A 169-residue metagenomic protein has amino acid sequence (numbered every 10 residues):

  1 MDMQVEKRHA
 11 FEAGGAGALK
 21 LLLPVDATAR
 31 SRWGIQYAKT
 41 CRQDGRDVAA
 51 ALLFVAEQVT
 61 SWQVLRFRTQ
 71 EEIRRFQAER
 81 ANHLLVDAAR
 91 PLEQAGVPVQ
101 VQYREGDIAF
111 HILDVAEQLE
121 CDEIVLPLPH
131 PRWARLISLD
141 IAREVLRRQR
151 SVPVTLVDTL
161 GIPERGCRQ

Functional and structural regions predicted by a protein language model:
M1-A10, E93-I124, G161-Q169: Structural beta-alpha unit
M1-W33, R147-Q169: Intrinsically disordered or low-complexity boundary/linker segments at protein termini and domain junctions
A10-R68: Small/aliphatic-rich secondary-structure junction motif
L21, A38, I112, V125 (+1 more regions): Hydrophobic structural packing positions in well-ordered secondary structure
A51-L53, Q100-R104, T155-V157: General small-molecule cofactor/ligand-binding pocket signal
F54-R80, R165-Q169: Acidic, proline/glycine-rich short linear motifs
R74, A78-V86, L139, R143: Short, surface-exposed alpha-helical segments at coil->helix boundaries
L126-R147, P163-G166: Glycine-rich, Arg-bearing micro-motifs that act as flexible, cationic patches
